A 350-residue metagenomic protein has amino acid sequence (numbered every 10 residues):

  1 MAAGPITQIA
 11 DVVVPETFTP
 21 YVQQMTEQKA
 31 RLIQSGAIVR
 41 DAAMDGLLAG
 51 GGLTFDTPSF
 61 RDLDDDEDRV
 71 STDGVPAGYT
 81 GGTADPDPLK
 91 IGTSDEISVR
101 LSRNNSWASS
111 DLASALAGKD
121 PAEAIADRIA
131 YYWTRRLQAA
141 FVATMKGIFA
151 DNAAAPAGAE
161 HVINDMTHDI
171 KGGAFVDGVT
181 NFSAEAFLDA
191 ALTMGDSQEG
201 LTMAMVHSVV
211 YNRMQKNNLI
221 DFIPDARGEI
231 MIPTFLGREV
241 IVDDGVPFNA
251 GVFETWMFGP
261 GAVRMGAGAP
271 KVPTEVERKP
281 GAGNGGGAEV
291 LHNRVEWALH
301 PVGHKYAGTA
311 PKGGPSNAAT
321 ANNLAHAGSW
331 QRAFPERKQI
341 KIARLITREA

Functional and structural regions predicted by a protein language model:
M1-Q23, W256-G259, A267-A350: Protruding loop/beta-arch "assembly-hinge" segments enriched in small, turn-prone residues
M1-S98, E199, G328-A350: N-terminal "assembly arms/tails" that initiate or stabilize quaternary assembly in self-assembling proteins
V22-A30, Y132, G261-A267: Short, Φ-rich (hydrophobic/aromatic) sequence segments
T57, G92-G158, G195-M205, V209 (+1 more regions): Long, contiguous amphipathic alpha-helices that act as assembly "spine/axial" helices in icosahedral shell and virion
G81, D85-K90, A226-E239, K312-R332: Short, cationic low-complexity segments
W107-S109, D244, G314: Intrinsically disordered, low-complexity linkers and terminal regions that flank or interleave Cys/His-based
D151-T234: Extended, solvent-exposed, turn-rich assembly/linker loops in the middle of proteins
M205-N212, N217-L219, A226-A298: Extended serine/threonine-enriched, polar tracts that run as long, contiguous segments within proteins
